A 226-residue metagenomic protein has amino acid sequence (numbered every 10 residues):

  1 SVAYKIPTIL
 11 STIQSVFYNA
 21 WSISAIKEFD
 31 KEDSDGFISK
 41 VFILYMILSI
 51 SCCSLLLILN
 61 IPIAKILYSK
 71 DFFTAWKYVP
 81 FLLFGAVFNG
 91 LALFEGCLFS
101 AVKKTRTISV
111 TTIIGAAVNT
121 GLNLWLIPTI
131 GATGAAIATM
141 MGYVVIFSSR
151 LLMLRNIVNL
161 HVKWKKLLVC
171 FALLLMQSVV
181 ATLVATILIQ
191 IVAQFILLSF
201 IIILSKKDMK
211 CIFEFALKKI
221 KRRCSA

Functional and structural regions predicted by a protein language model:
S1-T8, F73-K77: Interfacial/gating helices of multi-pass transporter permease domains
V2, M46, I50, L83-V87 (+5 more regions): Residue-level signature of the transmembrane alpha-helical core of multi-pass small-molecule transporters
A3, P7-F42, G96-A101: Helix-loop junctions and terminal segments of transmembrane helices in multi-pass membrane transport/translocation
S11, L48, C52, L56 (+8 more regions): Alpha-helical transmembrane segments of multipass membrane proteins
Q14-F17, I38-N89, T120-L124, P128-T129 (+1 more regions): Alpha-helical transmembrane segments of multi-pass membrane transport and lipid-handling proteins
I26-K27, L83-I114, L154-N156: Membrane-interface junctions at transmembrane-helix termini in multi-pass inner-membrane proteins
W76, R106-S148, V179-I196: Membrane-interface helix-loop junctions in multi-pass transport and translocation proteins
L160, A181-A226: Membrane-proximal transmembrane or re-entrant/amphipathic helices at the cytosolic face
